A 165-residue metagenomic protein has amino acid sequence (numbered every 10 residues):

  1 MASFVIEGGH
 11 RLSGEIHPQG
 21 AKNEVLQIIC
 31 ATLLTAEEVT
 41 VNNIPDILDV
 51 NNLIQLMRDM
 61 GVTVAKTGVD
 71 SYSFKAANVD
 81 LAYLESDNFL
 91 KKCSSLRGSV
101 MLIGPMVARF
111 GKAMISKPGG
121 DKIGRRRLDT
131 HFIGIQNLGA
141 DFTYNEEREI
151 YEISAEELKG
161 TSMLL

Functional and structural regions predicted by a protein language model:
M1-L165: Structural preference for solvent-exposed beta-strand-turn elements and adjacent flexible terminal/loop segments within
